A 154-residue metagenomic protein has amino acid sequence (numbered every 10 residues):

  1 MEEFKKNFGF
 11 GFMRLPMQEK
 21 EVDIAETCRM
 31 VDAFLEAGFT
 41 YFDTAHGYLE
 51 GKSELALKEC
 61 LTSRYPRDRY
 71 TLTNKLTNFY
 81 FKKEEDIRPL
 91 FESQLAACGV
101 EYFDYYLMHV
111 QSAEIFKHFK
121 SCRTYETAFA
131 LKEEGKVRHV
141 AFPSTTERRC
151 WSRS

Functional and structural regions predicted by a protein language model:
M1-Y70, T127, E133: N-terminal binding-site loop/beta-alpha segment at the start of enzyme catalytic domains that lines or forms
K5-G9, T40-Y41, R69-K75, Y102-L107 (+1 more regions): Structural preference for beta-strand elements that scaffold enzyme active sites
Q18, D32, K82-S154: Glycine/proline-rich, positively charged, aromatic-decorated active-site loop/lid region on the catalytic face
E19, H46-Y48, L76, P143-T146: Structured beta->alpha junctions
Y48, R64-R88, H109-V110: Structural motif corresponding to the early beta-alpha repeats
